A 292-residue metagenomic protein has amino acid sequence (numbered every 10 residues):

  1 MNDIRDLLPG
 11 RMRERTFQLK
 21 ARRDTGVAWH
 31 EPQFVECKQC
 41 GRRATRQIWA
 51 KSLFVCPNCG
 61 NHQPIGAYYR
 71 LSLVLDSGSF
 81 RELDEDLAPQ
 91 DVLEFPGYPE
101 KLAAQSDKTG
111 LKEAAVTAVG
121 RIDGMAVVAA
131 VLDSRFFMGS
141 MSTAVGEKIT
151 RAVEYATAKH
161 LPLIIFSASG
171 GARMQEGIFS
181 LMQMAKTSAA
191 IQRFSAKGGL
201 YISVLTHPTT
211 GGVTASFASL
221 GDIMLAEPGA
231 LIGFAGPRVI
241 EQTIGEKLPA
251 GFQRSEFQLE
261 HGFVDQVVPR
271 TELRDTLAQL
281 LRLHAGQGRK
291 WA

Functional and structural regions predicted by a protein language model:
M1-L111, V119-I122, L280-A292: Intrinsically disordered, low-complexity segments enriched in small/flexible residues
T25, A44, K108, A144 (+3 more regions): Residues that cap or flank secondary-structure elements
P32-V35, K51, G66, A144 (+3 more regions): Conserved active-site and cofactor/substrate-binding residues in soluble primary-metabolism enzymes
E36, V55, T117-V119, V128-A130 (+5 more regions): Structured core elements
V116-S195, I202: Cleft-lining beta-strand/loop regions that shape enzyme active-site pockets
S167-G288: Conserved catalytic cores of soluble enzyme domains, especially glycine-rich substrate-binding beta-alpha loops
